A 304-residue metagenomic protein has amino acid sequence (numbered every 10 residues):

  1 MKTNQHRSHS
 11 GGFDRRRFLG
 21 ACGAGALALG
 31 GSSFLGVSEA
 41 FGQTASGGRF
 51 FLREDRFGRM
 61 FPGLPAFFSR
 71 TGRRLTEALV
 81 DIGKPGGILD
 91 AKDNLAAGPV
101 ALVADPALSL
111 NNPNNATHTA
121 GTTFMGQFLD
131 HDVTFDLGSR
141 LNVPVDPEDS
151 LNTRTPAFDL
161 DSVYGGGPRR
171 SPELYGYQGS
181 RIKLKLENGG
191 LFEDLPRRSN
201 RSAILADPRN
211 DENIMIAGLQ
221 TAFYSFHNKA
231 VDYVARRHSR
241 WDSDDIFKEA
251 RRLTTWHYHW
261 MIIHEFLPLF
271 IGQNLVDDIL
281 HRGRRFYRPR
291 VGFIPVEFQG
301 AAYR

Functional and structural regions predicted by a protein language model:
M1-D14, E39-F41: N-terminal secretory signal peptides
R17-A40: N-terminal export signals
Q43-D194: Carbohydrate-associated surface elements
N111-N112, R209-A217, H238-W241: Second-shell loop/turn segments in exported
N188-I214: Acidic/His metal-coordination segments adjacent to aromatic residues that form catalytic metal sites in metalloenzymes
N213, G218-A230, V234, L253-T254: Mobile, glycine-rich extracellular loop/lid and propeptide segments that shape or gate substrate/ligand access
A230-F247: Inter-helical turn/loop segments and adjacent helix faces that build the functional surface of alpha-helical bundle
R251-R304: Extended amphipathic alpha-helical segments with heptad-repeat/coiled-coil character used for oligomerization, fusion
